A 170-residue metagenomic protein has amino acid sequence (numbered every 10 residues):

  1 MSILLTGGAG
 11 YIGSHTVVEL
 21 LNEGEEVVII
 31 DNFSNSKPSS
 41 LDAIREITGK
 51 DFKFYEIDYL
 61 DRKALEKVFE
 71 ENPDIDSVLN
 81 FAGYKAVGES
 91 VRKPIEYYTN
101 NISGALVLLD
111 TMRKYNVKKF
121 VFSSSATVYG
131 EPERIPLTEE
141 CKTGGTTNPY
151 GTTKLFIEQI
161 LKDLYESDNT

Functional and structural regions predicted by a protein language model:
M1-T170: N-terminal Rossmann-like NAD(P)+-binding domain of SDR-like oxidoreductases, especially those catalyzing
